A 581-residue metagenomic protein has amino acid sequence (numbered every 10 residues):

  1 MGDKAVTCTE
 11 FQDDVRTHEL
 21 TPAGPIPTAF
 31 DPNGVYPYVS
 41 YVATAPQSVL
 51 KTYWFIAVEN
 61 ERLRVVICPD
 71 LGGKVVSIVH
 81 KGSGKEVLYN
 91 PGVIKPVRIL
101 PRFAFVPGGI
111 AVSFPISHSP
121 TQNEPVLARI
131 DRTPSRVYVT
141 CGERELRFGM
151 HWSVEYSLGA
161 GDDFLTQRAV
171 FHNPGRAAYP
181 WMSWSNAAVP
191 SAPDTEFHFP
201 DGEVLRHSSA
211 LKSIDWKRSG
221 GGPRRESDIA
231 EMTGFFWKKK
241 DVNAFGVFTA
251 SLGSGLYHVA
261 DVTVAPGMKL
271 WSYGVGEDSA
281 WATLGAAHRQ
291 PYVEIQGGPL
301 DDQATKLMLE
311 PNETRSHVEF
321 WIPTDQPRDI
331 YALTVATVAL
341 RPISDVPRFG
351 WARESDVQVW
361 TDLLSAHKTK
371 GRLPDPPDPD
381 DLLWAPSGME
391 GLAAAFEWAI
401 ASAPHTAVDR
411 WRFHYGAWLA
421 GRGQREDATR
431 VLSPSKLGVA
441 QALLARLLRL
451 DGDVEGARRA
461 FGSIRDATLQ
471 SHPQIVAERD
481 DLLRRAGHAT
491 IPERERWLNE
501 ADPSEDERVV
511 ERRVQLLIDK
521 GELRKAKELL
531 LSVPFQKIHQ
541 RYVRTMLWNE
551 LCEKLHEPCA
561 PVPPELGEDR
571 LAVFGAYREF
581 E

Functional and structural regions predicted by a protein language model:
M1, T21-L50, W54-E59, P107-F164 (+3 more regions): Extended, loop-rich substrate-binding clefts of extracytoplasmic carbohydrate-active enzymes
G2-Y38, Y53-E124, G253, W271: Acidic-aromatic substrate-binding/catalytic surfaces of carbohydrate-active enzymes
K4-L20, I56-A57, V65-S77, V87 (+3 more regions): A contiguous, surface-exposed recognition patch within enzymatic or periplasmic domains that forms
H288-I295, T305-S402: Long, contiguous interaction/recruitment modules in multidomain scaffold/adaptor proteins
A336, I343-D362, M389-A401, Q424-P434 (+4 more regions): Alpha-helical repeat scaffolds
K370-D378, P404-F413, S435-L443, T468-E478 (+4 more regions): Generic helix N-cap/helix-start motif at coil->alpha-helix transitions
